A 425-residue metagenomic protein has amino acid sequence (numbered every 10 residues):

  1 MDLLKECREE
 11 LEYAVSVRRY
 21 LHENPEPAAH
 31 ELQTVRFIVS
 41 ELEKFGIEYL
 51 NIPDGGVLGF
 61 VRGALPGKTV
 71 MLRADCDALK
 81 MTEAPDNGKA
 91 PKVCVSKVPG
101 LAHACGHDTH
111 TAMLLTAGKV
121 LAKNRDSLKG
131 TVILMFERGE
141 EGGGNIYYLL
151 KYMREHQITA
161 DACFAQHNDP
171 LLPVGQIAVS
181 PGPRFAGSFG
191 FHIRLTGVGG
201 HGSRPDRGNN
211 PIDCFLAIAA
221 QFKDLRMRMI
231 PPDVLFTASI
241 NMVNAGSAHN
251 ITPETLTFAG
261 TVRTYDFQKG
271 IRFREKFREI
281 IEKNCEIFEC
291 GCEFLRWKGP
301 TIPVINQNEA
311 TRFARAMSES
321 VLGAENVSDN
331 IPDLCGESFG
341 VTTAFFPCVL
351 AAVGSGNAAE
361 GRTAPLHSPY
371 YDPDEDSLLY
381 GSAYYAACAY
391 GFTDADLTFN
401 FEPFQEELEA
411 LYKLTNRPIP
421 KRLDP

Functional and structural regions predicted by a protein language model:
M1-H103, D108, A112-K129: Acidic/His- and Gly-rich active-site-bordering loop/insert found across diverse amide/peptide-bond hydrolases
L21, G59, L72, H107 (+8 more regions): Divalent metal-coordination and catalytic microenvironments
E26, D75-D77, G139, D169 (+1 more regions): Active-site beta-loop-alpha junctions enriched in small/polar residues
I38, M113-L121, L149, F215-I218 (+2 more regions): Buried hydrophobic packing segments
M71-R73, T82, F191, L350-S355: Non-cysteine beta-strand/loop elements that form the S-adenosyl-L-methionine
L79-M81, K92-A102, D108-T109, L121-M242 (+2 more regions): Histidine/acidic-residue-rich, glycine-tolerant segments that coordinate divalent metal ions
L216-P425: Metal-dependent amide/peptide-bond hydrolase catalytic core, centered on the "pita-bread" metallohydrolase fold
